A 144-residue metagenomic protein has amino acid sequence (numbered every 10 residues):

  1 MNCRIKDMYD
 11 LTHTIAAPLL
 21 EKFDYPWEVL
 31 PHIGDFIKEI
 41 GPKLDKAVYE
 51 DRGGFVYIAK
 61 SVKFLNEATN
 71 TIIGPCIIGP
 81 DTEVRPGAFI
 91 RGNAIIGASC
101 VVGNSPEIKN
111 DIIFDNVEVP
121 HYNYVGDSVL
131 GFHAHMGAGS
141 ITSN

Functional and structural regions predicted by a protein language model:
M1-F55, A59-S61: Terminal amphipathic alpha-helical/low-complexity segments used for targeting or macromolecular assembly
E50-N144: Structural signal for interior beta-strand "rungs" in well-ordered beta-sheet cores of soluble enzyme domains
